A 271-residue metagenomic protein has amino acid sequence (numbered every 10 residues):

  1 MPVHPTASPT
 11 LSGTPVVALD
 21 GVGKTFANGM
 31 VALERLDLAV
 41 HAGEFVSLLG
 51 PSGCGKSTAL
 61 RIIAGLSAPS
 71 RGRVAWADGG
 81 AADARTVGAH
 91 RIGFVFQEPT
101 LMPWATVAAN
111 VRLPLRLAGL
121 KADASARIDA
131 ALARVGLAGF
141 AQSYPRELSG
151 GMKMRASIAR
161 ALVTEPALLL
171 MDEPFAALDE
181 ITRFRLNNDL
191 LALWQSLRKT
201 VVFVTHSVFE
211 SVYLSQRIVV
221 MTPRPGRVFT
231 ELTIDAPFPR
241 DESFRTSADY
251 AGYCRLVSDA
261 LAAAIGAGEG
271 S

Functional and structural regions predicted by a protein language model:
L49-P51: The feature captures the beta-strand-to-loop junction immediately N-terminal to the Walker
A64: Helix-to-loop junction immediately C-terminal to a conserved catalytic motif
G72-G88: Conserved ABC transporter NBD signature motif
A105-R112: Short coil-to-helix segment of the ABC ATPase nucleotide-binding domain corresponding to the Q-loop/switch region
R116, A122-F140, A192: Conserved ABC ATPase "signature" region
S143-R146, T164: Conserved signature/switch motifs of ABC ATPase nucleotide-binding domains
L169-D172: Catalytic Walker B motif of ABC-type/P-loop ATPase nucleotide-binding domains
